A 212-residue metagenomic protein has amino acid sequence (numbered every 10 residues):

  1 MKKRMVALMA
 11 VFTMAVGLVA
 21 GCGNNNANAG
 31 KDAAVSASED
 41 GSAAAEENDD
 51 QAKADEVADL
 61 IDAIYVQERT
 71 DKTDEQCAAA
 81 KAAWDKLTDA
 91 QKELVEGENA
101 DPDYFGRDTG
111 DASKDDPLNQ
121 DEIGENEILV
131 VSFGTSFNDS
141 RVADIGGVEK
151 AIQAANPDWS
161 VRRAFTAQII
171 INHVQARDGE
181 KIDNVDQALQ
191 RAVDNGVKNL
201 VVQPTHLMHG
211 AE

Functional and structural regions predicted by a protein language model:
M1-M5: Positively charged n-region of N-terminal signal peptides that target proteins for export
V6-A10: Internal alpha-helical transmembrane segments of multi-pass membrane proteins, especially GPCRs
T13-L18: Hydrophobic core
V19, D89, P157-D158: Residue-level recognition of short, structured coil/turn motifs that connect secondary structure elements
V19-A33: Bacterial lipoprotein signal-peptidase II cleavage site
K31-D50: Post-signal peptide N-terminal segment of mature Sec-exported envelope proteins
A45-G106: Beta-rich interaction/scaffold domains
N99-E212: Active-site-proximal alpha-helix that buttresses catalytic centers in soluble enzyme cores
